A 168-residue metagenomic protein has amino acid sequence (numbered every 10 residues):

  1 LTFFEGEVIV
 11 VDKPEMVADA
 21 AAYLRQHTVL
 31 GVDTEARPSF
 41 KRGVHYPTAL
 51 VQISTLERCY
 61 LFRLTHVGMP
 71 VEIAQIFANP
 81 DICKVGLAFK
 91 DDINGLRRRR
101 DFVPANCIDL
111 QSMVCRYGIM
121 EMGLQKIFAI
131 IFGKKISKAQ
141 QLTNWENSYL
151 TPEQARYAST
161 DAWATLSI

Functional and structural regions predicted by a protein language model:
L1-L30, R99, L110, W163: N-terminal accessory regions of nucleic-acid-interacting proteins
E7, N79-K84: Short active-site oxyanion
D19-A20, G68-D81: Short, basic/hydrophobic alpha-helical segments
V29-R42: Short acidic, Gly/Ser-rich segments with clustered Asp/Glu that frequently serve as metal-coordination loops in enzyme
G31, C83-F89: Acidic beta-strand-to-loop metal/phosphate-binding motif
F40-R58: A short alpha/beta connector and helix-capping loop motif
I108-I130, Q154: Short alpha-helix plus adjacent loop in nuclease-associated cores
A129-I168: Acidic, Mg2+-coordinating catalytic module of metal-dependent nucleases/exonucleases that use a two-metal-ion mechanism
